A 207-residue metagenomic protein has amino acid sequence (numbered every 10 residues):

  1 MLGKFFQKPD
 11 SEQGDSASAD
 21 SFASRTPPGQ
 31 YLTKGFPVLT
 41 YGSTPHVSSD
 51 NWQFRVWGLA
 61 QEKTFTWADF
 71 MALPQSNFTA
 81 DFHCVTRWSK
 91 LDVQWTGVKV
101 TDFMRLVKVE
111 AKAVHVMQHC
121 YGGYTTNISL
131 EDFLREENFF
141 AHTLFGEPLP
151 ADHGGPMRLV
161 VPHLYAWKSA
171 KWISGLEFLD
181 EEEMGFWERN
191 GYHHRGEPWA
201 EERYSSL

Functional and structural regions predicted by a protein language model:
L2-L207: Structured, non-membrane catalytic/scaffold regions adjacent to prosthetic-group chemistry
